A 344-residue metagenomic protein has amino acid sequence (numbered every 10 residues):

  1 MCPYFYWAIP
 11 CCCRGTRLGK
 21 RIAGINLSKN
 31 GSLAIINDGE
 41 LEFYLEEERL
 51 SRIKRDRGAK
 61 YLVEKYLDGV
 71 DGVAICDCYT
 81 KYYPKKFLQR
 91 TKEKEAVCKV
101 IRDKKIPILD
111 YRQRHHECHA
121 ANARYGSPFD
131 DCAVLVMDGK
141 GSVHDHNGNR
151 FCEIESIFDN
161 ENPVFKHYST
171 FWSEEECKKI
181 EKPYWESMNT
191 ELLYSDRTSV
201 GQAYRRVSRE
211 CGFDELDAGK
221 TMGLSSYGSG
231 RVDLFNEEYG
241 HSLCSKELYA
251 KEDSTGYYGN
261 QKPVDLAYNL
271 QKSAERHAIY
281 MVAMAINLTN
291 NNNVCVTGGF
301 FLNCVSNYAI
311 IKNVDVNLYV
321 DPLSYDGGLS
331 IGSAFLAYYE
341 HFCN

Functional and structural regions predicted by a protein language model:
C2-N344: Short acidic/glycine-rich loops and adjacent helix/strand connectors that line catalytic pockets where negatively
